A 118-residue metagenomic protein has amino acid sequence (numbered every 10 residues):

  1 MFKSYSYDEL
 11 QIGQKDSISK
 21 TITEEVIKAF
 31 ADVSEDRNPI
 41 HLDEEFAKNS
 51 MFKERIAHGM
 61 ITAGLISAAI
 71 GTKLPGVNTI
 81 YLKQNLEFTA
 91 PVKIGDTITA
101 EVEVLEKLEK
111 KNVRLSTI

Functional and structural regions predicted by a protein language model:
M1-I80: Hot-dog-fold acyl-thioester-processing enzymes
L82-I118: Hydrophobic beta-sheet segments that form the core/acyl-binding groove of ACP/CoA-dependent acyl-chain-processing
